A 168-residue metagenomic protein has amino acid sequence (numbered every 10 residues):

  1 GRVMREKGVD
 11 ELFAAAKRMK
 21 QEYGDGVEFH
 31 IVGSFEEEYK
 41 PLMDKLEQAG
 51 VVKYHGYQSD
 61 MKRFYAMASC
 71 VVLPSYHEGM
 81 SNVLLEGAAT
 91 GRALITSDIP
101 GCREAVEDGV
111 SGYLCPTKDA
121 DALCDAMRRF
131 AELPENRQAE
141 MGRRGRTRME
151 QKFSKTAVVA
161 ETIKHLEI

Functional and structural regions predicted by a protein language model:
R2-R18, D121: A conserved mid-protein helix/loop that constitutes part of the nucleotide-sugar donor-binding site
R18, E22, E28-H55: Short, structured helix-loop element that forms part of the nucleotide-activated donor/catalytic region
Y57, Y76: Aromatic "clamp/platform" in nucleotide-sugar-dependent glycosyltransferases that forms part of the donor/acceptor
M61, S81-L84, C102: Short glycine/serine-rich donor-binding loops of glycosyltransferases
V71-V72, G87: A short hydrophobic beta-strand element within the catalytic core of glycosyltransferases that build diverse glycans
A93-T96, V106: Short hydrophobic beta-strand element within catalytic cores of glycosyltransferases and related nucleotide-activated
D108-G109, Y113-A120, R129-E135: Conserved acidic donor-binding segment of nucleotide-sugar-dependent glycosyltransferases
R129, N136-K152, E161-K164: A short, well-ordered alpha-helix in the C-terminal region of glycosyltransferases
